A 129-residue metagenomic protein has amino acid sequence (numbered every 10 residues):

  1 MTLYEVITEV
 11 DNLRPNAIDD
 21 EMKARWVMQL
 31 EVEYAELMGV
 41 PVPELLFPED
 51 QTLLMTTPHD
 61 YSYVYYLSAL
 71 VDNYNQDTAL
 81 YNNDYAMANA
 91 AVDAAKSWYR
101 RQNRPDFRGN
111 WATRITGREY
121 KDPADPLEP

Functional and structural regions predicted by a protein language model:
M1-L54, S97-N103, F107-P129: Conserved short "hinge" loops at termini or chain/domain junctions
M28-W98: Divalent metal-cofactor coordination and adjacent catalytic microenvironments
